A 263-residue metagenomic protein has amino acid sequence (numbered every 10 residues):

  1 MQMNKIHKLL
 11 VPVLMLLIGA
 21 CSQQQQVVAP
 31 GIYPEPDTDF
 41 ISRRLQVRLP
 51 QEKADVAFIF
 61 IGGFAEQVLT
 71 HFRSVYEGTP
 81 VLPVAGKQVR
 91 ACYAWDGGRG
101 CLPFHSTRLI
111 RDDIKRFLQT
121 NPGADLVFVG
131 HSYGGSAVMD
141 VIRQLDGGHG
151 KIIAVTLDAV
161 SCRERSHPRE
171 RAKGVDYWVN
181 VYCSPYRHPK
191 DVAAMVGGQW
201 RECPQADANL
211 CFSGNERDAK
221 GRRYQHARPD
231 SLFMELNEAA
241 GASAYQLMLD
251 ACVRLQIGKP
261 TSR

Functional and structural regions predicted by a protein language model:
Q2-L10: Bacterial N-terminal signal peptides that target proteins for export
I18-A20: C-terminal motif of bacterial Sec signal peptides marking the signal peptidase cleavage site
Q24-A124: Active-site catalytic motif of lipid deacylating hydrolases and related acyltransferases
Q25-G31, R169, K173-R263: C-terminal catalytic-base region of ester-bond hydrolases, centering on the histidine of the charge-relay
G130-G134, V138: Gly/Ala-rich beta-loop-alpha elbow adjacent to hydrolase catalytic centers
D140-Q144: Active-site signature of alpha/beta-hydrolase-fold catalytic machinery across serine- and Asp/Cys-nucleophile hydrolases
H149-A159, D176-Y177: A conserved short beta-strand
A154-E164, Y182-R187: Active-site nucleophile loop of the alpha/beta-hydrolase fold
